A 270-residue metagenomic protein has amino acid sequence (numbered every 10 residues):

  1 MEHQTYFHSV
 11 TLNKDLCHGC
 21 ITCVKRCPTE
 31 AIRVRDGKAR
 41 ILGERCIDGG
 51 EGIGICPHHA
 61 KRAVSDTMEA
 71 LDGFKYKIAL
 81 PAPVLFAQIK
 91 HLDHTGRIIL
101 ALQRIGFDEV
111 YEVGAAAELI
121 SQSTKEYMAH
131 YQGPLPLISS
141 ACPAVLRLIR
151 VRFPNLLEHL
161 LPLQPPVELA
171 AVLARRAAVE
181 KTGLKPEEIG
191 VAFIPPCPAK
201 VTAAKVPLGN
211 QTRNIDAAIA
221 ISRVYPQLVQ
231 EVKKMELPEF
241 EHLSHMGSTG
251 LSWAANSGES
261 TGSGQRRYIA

Functional and structural regions predicted by a protein language model:
E2-K14, H18-L42, I47-D66: Iron-sulfur cluster-binding cysteine motifs and their immediate structural context in ferredoxin-like electron-transfer
A63-A270: Iron-sulfur-associated redox domains of electron-transfer enzymes in respiratory and anaerobic energy metabolism
